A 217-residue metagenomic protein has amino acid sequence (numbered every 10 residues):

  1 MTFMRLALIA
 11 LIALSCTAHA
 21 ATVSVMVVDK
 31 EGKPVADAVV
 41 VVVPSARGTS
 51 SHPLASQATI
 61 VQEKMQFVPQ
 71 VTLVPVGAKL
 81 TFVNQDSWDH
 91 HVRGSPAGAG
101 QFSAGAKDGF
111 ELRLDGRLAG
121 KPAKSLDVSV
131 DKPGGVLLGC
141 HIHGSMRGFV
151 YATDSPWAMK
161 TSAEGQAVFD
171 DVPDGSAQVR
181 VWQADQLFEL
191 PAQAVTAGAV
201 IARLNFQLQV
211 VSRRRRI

Functional and structural regions predicted by a protein language model:
M1-M4: N-terminal secretory signal peptides that target proteins for export/translocation
L6-S15: Bacterial N-terminal signal peptides
A20-I217: Extracytoplasmic copper-binding redox domains, predominantly the cupredoxin/blue-copper superfamily
